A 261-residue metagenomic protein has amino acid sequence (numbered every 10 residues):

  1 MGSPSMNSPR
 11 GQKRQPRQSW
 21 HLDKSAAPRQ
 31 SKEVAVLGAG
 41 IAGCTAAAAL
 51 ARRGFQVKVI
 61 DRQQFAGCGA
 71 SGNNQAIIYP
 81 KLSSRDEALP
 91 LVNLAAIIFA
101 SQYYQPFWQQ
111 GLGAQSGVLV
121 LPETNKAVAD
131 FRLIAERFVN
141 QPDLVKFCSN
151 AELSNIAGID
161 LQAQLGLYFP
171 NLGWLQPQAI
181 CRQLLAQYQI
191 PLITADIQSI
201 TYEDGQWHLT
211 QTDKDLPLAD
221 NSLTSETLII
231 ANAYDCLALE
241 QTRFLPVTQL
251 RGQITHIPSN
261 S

Functional and structural regions predicted by a protein language model:
M1-V34: Extreme N-terminal leader/targeting segments of oxidoreductases
K32-V59: N-terminal Rossmann-like FAD-binding beta1-loop-alpha1 element of flavoenzymes
A42, F65, D235: Conserved Rossmann-like nucleotide-cofactor binding loop
A49, G166-Q187, T227, A233-Y234: Mid-domain beta-loop-alpha active-site segment that forms a flexible, acidic cofactor/metal-binding surface
R52-G72: Glycine-rich FAD pyrophosphate-binding loop
Q75-I156: Dinucleotide-binding Rossmann-like beta1-alpha1 core, especially the glycine-rich loop that anchors the ADP
I193-H208: A conserved short coil-to-beta-strand element within the FAD-binding core of flavoproteins
P217-S261: Central helical "cap/lid" subdomain
